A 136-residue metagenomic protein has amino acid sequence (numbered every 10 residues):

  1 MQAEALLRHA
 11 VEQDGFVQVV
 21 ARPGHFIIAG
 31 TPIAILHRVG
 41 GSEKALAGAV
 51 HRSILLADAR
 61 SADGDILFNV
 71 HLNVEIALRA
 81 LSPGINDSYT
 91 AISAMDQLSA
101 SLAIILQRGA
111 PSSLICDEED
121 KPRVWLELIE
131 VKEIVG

Functional and structural regions predicted by a protein language model:
M1-G15, R22, T31-G136: Short basic (Lys/Arg) and small-residue
V20, F26-I27: Residue-level "contact hotspot" at macromolecular interaction interfaces
